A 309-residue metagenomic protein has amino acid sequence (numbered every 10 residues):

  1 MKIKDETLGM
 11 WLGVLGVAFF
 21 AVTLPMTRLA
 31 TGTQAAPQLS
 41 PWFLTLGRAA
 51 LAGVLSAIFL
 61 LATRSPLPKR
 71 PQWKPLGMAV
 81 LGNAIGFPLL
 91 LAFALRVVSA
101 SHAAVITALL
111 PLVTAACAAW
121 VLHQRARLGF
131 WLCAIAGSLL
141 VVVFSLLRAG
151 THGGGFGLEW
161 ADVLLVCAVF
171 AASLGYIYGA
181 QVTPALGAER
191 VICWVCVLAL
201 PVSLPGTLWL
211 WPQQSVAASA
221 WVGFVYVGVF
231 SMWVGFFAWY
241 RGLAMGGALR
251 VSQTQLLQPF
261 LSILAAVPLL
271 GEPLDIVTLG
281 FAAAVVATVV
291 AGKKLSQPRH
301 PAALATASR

Functional and structural regions predicted by a protein language model:
M1-L46, V54, L89, H152-Q181 (+2 more regions): Glycine-/small-residue-enriched transmembrane alpha-helix faces in small-molecule transporters and effluxers
D5-M10, P37-L46, P68-K74, W131 (+3 more regions): Juxtamembrane helix-entry segments on the extracytoplasmic side of multipass membrane proteins
M10-G13, P71-V80, A126-S138, L186-V195 (+1 more regions): Cytoplasmic-side transmembrane-helix entry/capping segments in multi-pass membrane proteins
G13, V17, L46-G47, A84 (+4 more regions): Helix-helix packing/entry segments at the starts of transmembrane helices
F19-L24, A57-T107, V143, G228-G246: Specific transmembrane alpha-helical segments of multi-pass solute transporters/efflux pumps, especially DMT/EamA
Q34, F59-L60, R64-L67, L91 (+2 more regions): C-terminal transmembrane-helix exit sites in multi-pass transporters
Q34-G86, V113-T114, F170-Y178, I192-L210 (+2 more regions): Transmembrane alpha-helices of multi-pass small-molecule transport proteins
S56, A126-R148, L256, A265 (+1 more regions): Hydrophobic transmembrane alpha-helices of multi-pass small-molecule transport proteins
